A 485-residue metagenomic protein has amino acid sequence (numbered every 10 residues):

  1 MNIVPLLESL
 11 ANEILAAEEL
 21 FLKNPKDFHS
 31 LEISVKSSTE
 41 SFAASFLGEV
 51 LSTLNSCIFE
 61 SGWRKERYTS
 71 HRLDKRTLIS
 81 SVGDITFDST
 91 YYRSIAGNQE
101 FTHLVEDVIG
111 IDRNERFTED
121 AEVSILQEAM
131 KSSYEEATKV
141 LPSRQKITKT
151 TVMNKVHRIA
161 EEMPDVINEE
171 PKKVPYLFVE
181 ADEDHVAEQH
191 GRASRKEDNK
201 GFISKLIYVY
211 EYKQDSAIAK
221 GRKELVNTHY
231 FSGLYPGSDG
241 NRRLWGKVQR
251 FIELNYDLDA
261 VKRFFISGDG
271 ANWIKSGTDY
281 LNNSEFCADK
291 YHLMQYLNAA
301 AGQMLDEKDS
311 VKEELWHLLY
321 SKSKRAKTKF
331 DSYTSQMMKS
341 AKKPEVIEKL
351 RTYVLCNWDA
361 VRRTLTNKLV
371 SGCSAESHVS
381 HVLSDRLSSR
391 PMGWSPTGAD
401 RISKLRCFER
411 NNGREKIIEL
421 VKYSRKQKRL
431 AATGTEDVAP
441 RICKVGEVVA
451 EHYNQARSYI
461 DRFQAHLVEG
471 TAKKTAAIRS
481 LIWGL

Functional and structural regions predicted by a protein language model:
M1-G48, Y92-L485: Catalytic center-proximal scaffold of phosphoryl-transfer enzymes
A44, G48-E60: N-terminal "assembly arms/tails" that initiate or stabilize quaternary assembly in self-assembling proteins
C57-N114: An N-terminal low-complexity regulatory-tail signal and nearby short nucleic-acid-interaction modules
